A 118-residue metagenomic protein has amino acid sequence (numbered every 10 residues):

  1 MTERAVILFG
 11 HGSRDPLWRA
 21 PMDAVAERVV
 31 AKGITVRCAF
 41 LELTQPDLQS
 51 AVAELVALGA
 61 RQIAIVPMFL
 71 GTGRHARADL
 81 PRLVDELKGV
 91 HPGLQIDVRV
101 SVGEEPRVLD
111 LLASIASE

Functional and structural regions predicted by a protein language model:
M1-E118: Active-site-proximal alpha-helix that buttresses catalytic centers in soluble enzyme cores
